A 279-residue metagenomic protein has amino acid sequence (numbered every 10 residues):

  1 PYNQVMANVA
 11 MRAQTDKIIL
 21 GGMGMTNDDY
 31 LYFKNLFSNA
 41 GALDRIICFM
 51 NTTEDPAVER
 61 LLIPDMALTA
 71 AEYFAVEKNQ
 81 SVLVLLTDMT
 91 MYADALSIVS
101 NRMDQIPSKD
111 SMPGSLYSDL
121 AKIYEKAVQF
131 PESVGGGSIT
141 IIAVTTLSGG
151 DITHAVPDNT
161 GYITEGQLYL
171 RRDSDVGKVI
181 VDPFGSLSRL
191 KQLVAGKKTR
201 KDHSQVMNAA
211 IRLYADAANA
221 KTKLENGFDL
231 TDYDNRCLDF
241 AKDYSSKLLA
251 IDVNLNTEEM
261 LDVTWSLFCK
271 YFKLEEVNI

Functional and structural regions predicted by a protein language model:
P1-I279: P-loop NTPase catalytic core
